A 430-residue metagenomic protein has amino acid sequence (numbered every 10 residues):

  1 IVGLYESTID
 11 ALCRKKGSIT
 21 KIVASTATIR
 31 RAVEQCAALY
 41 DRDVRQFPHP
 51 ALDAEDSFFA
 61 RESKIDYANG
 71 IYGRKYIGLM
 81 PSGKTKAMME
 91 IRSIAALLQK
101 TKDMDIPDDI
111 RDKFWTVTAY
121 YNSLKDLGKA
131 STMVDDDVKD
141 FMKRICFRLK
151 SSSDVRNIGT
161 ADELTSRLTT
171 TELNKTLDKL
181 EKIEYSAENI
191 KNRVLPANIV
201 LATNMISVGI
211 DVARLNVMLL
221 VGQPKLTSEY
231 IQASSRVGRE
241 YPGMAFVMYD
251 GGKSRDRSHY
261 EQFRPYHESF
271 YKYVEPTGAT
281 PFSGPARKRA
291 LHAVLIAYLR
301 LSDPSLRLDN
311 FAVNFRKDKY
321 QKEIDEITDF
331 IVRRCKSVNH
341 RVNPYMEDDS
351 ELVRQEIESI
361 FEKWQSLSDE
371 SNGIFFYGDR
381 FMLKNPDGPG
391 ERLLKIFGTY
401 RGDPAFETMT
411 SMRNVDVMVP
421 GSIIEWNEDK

Functional and structural regions predicted by a protein language model:
I1-T20, S234-R236: Short, conserved "post-DEAD/DEAH" coupling segment immediately C-terminal to helicase motif II within the SF2/RecA-like
G17-V23, T116, L195-I199: Loop/turn-to-beta-strand initiation segments
I19-T20, I29-F141, A161: Conserved interdomain linker/interface between the two RecA-like ATPase lobes of SF2 helicase motors
A27-A32, A51-A54, S82-T85, L124-L127 (+5 more regions): Conserved nucleotide-binding/hydrolysis micro-motifs of P-loop NTPases
T165-T203: Conserved helicase ATPase core of P-loop NTP-dependent helicases/translocases
P196, E229-T277: Conserved segment of the helicase C-terminal RecA-like domain
I206-G222, G243-V247: A short beta-strand element within the Helicase C-terminal
S258-T277, H292-K430: The feature captures the C-terminal accessory region of ATP-dependent helicases and related nucleic-acid translocases
